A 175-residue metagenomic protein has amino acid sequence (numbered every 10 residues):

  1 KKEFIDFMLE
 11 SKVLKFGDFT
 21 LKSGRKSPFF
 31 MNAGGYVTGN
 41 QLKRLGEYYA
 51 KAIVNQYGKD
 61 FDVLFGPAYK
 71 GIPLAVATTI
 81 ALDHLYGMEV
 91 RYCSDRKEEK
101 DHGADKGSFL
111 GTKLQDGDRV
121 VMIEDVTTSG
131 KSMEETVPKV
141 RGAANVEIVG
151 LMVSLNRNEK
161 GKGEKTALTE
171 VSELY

Functional and structural regions predicted by a protein language model:
K1-I123, T128-Y175: PRPP-associated nucleotide enzymes
